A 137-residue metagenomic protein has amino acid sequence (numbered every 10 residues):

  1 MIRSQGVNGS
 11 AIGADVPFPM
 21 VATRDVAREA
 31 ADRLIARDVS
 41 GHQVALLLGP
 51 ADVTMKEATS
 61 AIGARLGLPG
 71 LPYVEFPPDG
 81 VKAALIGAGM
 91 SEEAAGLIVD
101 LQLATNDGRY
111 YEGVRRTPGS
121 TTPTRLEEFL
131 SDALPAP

Functional and structural regions predicted by a protein language model:
M1-P72, A83-A88, E93: Oxidoreductase cofactor-interface core, primarily capturing Rossmann-like NAD(P)-dependent enzymes
T23, M55, P78, R125-L126: Structural motif detector for alpha-helix initiation sites
D79-P137: A hydrophobic C-terminal alpha-helical subdomain
